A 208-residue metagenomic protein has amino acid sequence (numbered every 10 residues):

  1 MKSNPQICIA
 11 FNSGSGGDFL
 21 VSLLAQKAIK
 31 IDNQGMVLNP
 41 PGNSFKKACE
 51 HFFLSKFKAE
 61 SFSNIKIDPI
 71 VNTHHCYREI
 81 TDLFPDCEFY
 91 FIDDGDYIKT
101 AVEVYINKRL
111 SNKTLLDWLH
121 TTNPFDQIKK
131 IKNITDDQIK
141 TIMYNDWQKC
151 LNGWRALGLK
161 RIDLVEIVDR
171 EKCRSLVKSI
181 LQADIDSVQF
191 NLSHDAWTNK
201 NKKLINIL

Functional and structural regions predicted by a protein language model:
M1-N4, D137, T141, S175 (+1 more regions): Polar low-complexity intrinsically disordered regions
M1-S111: PAPS-dependent sulfotransferase catalytic domain
F45, I70, D137-K140, F190: Short linear sequence motifs
F45-F52, A183-L208: PAPS-dependent sulfotransferase catalytic core
H74-D184: PAPS-dependent sulfotransferase catalytic domain
